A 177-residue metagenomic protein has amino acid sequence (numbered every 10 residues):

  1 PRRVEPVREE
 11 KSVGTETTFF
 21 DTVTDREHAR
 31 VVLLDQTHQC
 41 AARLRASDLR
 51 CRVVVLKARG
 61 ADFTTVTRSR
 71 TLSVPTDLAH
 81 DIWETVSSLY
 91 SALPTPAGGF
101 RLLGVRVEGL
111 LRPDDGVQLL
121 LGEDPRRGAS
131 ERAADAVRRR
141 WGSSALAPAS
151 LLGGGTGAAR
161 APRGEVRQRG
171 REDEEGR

Functional and structural regions predicted by a protein language model:
P1-F100: DNA-contacting surface of Y-family translesion DNA polymerases
V74-R177: Acidic, metal-coordinating catalytic segment for phosphate/diphosphate chemistry, firing primarily on the Nudix
